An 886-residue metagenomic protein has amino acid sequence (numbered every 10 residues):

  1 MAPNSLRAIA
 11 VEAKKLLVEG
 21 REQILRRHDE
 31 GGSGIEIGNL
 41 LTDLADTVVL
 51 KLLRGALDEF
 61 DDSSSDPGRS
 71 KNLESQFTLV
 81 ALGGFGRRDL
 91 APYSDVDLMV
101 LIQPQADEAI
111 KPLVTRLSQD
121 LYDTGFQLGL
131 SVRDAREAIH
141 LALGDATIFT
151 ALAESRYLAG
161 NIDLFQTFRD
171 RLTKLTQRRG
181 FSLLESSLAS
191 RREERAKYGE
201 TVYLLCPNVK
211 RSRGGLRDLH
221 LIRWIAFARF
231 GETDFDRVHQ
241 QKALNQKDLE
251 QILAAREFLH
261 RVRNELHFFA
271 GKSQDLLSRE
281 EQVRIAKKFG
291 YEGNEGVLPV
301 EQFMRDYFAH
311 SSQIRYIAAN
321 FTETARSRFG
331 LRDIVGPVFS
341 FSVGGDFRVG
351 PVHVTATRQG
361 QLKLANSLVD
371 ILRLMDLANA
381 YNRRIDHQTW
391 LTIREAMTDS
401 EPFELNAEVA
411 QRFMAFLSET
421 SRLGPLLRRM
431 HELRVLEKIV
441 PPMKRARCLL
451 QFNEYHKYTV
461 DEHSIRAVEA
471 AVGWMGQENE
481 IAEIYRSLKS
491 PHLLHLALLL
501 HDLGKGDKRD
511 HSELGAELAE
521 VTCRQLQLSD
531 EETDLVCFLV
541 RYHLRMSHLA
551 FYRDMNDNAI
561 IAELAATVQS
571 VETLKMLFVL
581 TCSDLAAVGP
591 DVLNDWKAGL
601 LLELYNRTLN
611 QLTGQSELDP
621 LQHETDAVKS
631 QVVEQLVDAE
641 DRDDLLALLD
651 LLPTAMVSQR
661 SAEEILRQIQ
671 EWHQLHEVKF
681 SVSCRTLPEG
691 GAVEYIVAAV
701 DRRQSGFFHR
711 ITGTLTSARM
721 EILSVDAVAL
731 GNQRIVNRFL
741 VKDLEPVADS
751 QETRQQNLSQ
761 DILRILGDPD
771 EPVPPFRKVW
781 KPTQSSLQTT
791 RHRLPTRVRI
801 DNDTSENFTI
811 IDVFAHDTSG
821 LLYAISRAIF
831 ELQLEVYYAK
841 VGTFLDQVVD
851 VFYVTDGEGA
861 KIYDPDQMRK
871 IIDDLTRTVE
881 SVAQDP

Functional and structural regions predicted by a protein language model:
M1-L82, R88-L90, S94-E454, E520: Non-catalytic interface/linker regions that flank or bridge core catalytic/transmembrane domains
L57-G68, L73-Q76, S131, D386-T389 (+6 more regions): Acidic/histidine metal-binding catalytic segments
E74-V80, R87-L90, S94-V96, F339-T357 (+6 more regions): Active-site-adjacent "gating/activation" loops or surface patches in catalytic cores
R87-L113, Q240, A254, T459 (+1 more regions): Divalent metal-dependent catalytic cores for phosphoryl transfer on phosphate-bearing substrates
F126-L130, I139-L141, S400-A410, C523 (+3 more regions): Conserved catalytic alpha/beta cores of large enzymes that bind or transform nucleotide phosphates and polynucleotides
A153-K210, D554-S570, L574-L604, T608-Q611 (+1 more regions): Long, amphipathic alpha-helical stalk/connector segments used for oligomerization, subunit docking, or mechanical
F258-L259, K287, V297-V354, P425 (+2 more regions): Regulatory modules associated with amino-acid/nitrogen control
